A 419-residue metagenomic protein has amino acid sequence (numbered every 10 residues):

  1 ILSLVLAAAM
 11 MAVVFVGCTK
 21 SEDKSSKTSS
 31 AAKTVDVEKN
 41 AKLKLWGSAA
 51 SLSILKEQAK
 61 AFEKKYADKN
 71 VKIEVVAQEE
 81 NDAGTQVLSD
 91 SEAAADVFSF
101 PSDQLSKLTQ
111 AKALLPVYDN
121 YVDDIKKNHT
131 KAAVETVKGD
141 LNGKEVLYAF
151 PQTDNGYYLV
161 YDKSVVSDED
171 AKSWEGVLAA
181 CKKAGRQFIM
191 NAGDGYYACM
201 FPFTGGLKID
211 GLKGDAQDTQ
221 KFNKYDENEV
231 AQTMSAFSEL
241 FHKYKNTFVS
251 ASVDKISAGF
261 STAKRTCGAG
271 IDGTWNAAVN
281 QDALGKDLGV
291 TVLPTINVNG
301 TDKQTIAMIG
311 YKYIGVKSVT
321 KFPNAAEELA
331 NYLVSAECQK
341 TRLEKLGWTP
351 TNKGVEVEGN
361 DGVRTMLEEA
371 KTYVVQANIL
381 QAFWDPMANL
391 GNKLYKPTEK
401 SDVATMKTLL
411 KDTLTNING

Functional and structural regions predicted by a protein language model:
S3, A12-V13, C18-S106, G300 (+2 more regions): Conserved N-terminal structural module of periplasmic/extracytoplasmic solute-binding proteins
I54, Q187, N191, A330-G354: Periplasmic-binding protein-like
K72, E145, D282-K345: Extracytoplasmic/periplasmic substrate-recognition and gating elements
L88-S89, A93-D96, D124-Y161, Q187-M190 (+2 more regions): A structural signal for short loop-to-beta-strand junctions that line the ligand-binding cleft of periplasmic/secreted
S102-Y158, E169, E175-L178, T291-V292: Hinge/lid segment of periplasmic solute-binding proteins
K144-Q152, Y157, G176-N223, C267: Extracytoplasmic/periplasmic solute-binding protein
D218-A251: Glycine-centered hinge/linker elements that transmit conformational signals in sensory and ligand-binding systems
E368-G419: Conserved C-terminal helix/tail region of periplasmic/extracytoplasmic solute-binding proteins
